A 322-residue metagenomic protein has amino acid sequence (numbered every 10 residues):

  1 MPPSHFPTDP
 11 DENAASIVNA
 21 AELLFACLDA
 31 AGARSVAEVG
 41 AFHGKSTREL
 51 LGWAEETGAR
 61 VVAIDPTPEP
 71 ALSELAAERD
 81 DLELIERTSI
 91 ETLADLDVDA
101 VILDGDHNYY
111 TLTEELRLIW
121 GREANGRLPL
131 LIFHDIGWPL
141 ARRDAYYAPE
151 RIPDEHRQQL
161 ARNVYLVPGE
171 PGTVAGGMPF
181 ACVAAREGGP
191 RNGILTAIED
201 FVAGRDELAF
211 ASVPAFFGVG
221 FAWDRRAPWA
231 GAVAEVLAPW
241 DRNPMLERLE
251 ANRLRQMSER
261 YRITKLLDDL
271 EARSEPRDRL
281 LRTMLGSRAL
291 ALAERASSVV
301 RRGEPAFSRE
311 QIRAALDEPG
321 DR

Functional and structural regions predicted by a protein language model:
M1-I102, D106-I132, I136-R322: A short alpha-helical cap/connector motif
